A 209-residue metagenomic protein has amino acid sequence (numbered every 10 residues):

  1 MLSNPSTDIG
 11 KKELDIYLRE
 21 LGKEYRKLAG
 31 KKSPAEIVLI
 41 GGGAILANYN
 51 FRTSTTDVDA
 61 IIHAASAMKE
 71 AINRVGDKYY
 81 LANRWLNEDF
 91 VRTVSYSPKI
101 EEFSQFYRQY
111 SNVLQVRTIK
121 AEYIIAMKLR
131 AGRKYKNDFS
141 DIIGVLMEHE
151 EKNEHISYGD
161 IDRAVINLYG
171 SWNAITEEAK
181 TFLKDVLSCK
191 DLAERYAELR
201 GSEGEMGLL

Functional and structural regions predicted by a protein language model:
M1-L209: Compositionally biased terminal segments of proteins
